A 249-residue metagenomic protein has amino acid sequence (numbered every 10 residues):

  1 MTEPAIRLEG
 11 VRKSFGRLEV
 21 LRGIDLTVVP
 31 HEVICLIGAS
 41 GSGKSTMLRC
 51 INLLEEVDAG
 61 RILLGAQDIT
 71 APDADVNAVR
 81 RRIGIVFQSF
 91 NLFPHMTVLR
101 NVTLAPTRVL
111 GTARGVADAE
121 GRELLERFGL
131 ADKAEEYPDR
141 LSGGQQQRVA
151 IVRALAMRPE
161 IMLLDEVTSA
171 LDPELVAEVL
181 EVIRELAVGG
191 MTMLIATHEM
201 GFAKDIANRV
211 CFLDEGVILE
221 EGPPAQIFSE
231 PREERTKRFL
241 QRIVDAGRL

Functional and structural regions predicted by a protein language model:
E3-P224: ABC family nucleotide-binding domain
A225-L249: C-terminal boundary and immediately downstream tail of ABC-type ATPase nucleotide-binding domains
